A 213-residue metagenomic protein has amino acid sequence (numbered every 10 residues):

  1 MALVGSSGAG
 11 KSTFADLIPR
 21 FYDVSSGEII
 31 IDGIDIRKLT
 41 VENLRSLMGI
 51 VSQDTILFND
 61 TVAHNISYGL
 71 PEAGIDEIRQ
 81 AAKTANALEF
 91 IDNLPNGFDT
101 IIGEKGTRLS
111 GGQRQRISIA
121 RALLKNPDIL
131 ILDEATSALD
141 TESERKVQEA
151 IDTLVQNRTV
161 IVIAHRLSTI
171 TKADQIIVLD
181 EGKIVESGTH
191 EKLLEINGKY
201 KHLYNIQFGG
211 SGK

Functional and structural regions predicted by a protein language model:
M1-K213: ABC-type nucleotide-binding domain
